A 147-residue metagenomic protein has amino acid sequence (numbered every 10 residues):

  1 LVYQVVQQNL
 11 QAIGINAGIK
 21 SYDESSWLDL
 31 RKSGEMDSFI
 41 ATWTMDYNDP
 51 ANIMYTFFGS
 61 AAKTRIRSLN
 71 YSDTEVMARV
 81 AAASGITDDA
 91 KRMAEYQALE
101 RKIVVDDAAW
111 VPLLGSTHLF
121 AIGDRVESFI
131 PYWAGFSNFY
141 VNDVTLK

Functional and structural regions predicted by a protein language model:
L1-Q8: Bilobed "Venus flytrap"/periplasmic-binding protein-like clamshell domains and structurally analogous long
Y3, E24, Y47, S68-M77 (+2 more regions): Solvent-exposed, acidic/flexible segments
V6, I13-I15, I103, A121 (+1 more regions): Hydrophobic aliphatic residue packing
Q8-S60, E95-Y96, P112: Periplasmic binding protein-like
N9-Q11, A17, S84-G85, K91-A94 (+1 more regions): Conserved C-terminal helix/tail region of periplasmic/extracytoplasmic solute-binding proteins
L30-E35, Y55-G85, L114-K147: Short, solvent-exposed loop/beta-turn-alpha elements that line the ligand-binding surface or hinge of extracytoplasmic
F39-W43, I86-D124: Bilobed periplasmic-binding protein-like "clamshell/Venus-flytrap" ligand-binding domains
